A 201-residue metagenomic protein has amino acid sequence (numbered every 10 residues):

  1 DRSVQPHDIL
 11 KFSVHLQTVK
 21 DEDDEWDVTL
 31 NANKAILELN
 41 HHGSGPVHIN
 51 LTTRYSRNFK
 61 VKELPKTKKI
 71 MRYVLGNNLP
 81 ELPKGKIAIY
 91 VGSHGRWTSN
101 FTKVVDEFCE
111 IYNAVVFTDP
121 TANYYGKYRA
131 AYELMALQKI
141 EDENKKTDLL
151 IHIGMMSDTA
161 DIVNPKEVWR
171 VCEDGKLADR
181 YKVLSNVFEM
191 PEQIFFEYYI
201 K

Functional and structural regions predicted by a protein language model:
R2-S44: Conserved thiamine diphosphate
P6-D8, L39-G43, E81-P83, C109 (+2 more regions): Solvent-exposed alpha-helices and their adjacent loops that cap or buttress functional pockets in soluble metabolic
H7, Q17, H48-T52, Y90-G92 (+2 more regions): Short beta-strand segments
K11, G85-I87, D148-L149, S185: Conserved acidic residues
S13-L16, K20, P165-K201: Phosphate/pyrophosphate-binding active-site segments
E38-G85: Conformationally flexible catalytic loops at phosphate/diphosphate-handling active centers
V91-W169, E173, L177-R180: Glycine-rich, anion-gripping cofactor-binding loops and their flanking helix/strand elements in enzyme active sites
